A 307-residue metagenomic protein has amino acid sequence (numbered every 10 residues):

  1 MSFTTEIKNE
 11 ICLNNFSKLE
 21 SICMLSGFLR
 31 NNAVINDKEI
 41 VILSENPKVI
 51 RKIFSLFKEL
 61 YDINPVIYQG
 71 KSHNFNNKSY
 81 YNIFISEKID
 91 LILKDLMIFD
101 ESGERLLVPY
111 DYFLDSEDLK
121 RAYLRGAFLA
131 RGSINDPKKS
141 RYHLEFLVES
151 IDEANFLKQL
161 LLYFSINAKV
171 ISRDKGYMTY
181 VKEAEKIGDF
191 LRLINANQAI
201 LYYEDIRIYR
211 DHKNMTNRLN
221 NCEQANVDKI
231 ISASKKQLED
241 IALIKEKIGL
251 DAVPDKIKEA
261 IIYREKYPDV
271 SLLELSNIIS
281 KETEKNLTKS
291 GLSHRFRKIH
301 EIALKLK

Functional and structural regions predicted by a protein language model:
M1-E39, L43-I53, E282: N-terminal, positively charged regions that mediate nucleic acid binding
N14-C23, F113-K120, L250-D255: Structural motif
E20-N31, A122-A130, I262: Short, hydrophobic/amphipathic alpha-helical patches that form generic packing surfaces within helical domains
I35-I40, K139-S140, S271-N277: Short acidic, hydrophobic short linear motifs in intrinsically disordered regions
S44, R51, S55-S79, F84-Y203: DNA-contacting interfaces and partner/effector-binding or oligomerization modules in DNA-centric proteins
N155-F156, S290-R297: Short amphipathic alpha-helical interaction segments
N195-G291: Extended mid-to-C-terminal alpha-helical interaction segments
F296, A303, K307: DNA major-groove recognition helix of helix-turn-helix
